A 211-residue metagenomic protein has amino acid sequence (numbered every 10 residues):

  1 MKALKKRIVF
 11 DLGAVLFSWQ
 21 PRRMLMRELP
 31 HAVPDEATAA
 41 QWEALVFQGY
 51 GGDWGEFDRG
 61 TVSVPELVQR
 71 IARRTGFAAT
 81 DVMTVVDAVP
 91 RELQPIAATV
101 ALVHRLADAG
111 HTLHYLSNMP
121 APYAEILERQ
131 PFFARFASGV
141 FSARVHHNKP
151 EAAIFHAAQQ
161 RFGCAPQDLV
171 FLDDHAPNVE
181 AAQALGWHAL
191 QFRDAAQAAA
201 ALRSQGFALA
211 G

Functional and structural regions predicted by a protein language model:
M1-F10, A107, P120-G211: Asp-based, Mg2+/Mn2+-dependent phosphohydrolase catalytic module
K2-A101, D108: N-terminal helical cap/lid subdomain that shapes the substrate entry/recognition surface in HAD-like hydrolases
S18, Y115-S117, Q191: Hydrophobic residues in well-ordered beta-strands that form the structural core
A37-A40, A44-L45, L116, R129-Q130 (+1 more regions): Short secondary-structure boundary micro-motifs
V89-Q94, S117-N118, H147: Short, flexible loop segments at the rims of nucleotide/cofactor-binding pockets, characterized by
T112-H114, V170: A structural signal for isolated positions on well-ordered beta-strands in alpha/beta enzyme cores
